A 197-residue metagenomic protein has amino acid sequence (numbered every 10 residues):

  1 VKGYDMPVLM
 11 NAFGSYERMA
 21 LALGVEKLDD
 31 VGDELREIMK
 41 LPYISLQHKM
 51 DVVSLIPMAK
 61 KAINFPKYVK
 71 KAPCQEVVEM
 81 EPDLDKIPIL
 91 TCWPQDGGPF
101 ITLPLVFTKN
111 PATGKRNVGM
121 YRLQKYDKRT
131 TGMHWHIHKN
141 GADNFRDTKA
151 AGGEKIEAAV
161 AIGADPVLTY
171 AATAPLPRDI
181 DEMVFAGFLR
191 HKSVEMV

Functional and structural regions predicted by a protein language model:
V1-V197: Extended, highly charged
